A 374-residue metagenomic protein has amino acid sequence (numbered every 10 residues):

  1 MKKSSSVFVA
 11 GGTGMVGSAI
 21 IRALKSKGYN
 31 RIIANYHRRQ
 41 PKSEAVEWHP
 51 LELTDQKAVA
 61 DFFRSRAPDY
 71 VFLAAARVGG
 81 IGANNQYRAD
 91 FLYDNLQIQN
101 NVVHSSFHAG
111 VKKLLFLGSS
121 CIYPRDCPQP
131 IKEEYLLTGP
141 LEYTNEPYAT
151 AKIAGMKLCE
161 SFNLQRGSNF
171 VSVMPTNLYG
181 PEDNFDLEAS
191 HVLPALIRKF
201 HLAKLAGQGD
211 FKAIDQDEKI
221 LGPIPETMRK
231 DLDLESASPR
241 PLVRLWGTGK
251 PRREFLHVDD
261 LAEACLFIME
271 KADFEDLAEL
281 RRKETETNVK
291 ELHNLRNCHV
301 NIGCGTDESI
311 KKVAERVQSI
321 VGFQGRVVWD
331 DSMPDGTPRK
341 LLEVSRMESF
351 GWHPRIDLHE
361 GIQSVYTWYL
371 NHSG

Functional and structural regions predicted by a protein language model:
S4-K27: N-terminal Rossmann NAD(P)H-binding glycine-rich loop of SDR-like oxidoreductase domains
A23, K27, N35, L202-G374: C-terminal substrate-binding subdomain of Rossmann-fold SDR/epimerase-dehydratase oxidoreductases
N35-R39, L53: N-terminal Rossmann-fold cofactor-binding loop
S43-Q56: Rossmann-fold cofactor-recognition segment
L53-L96, H108, R125: NAD(P)H-binding glycine-rich loop region in Rossmannoid oxidoreductase-like domains and their noncatalytic homologs
L73, N100-N145, V171, N184: Conserved Rossmann-fold NAD(P)-dependent oxidoreductase catalytic core, especially the SDR/UDP-sugar
L92, L96, T144-M156, D186-P194 (+2 more regions): Short-chain dehydrogenase/reductase
Y143-T176, V192-Q208: Active-site Tyr-X1-5-Lys
